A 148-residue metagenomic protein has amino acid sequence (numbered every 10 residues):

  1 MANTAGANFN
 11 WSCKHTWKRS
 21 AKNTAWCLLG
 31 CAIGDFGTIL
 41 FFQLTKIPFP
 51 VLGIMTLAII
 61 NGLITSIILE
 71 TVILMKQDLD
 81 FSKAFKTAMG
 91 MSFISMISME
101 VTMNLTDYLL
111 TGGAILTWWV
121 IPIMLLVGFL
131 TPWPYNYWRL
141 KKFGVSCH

Functional and structural regions predicted by a protein language model:
M1-H148: Alpha-helical membrane segments of multi-pass proteins
